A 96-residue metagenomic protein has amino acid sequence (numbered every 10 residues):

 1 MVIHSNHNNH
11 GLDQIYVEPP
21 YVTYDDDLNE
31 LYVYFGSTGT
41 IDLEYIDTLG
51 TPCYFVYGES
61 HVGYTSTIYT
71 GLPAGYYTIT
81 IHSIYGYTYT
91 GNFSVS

Functional and structural regions predicted by a protein language model:
M1-D25: Transition segment at domain starts
D27-V33: Structural beta-strand segments of beta-rich domains
V33-S37, S83: Non-cytosolic beta-sheet module surface loops
G36-I41, A74: Short proline/glycine-enriched turn/loop motifs at strand-loop junctions of beta-rich domains
D42-I46: Beta-strand signatures of extracellular beta-sandwich domains
D47-P52, Y77: Short, glycine-anchored, charge-dense loop/turn motifs used at functional sites
S60-S83: Short, surface-exposed loop/turn motifs with a glycine/proline- and acidic-biased composition
Y87-S96: Edge beta-strands of extracellular beta-sandwich domains
